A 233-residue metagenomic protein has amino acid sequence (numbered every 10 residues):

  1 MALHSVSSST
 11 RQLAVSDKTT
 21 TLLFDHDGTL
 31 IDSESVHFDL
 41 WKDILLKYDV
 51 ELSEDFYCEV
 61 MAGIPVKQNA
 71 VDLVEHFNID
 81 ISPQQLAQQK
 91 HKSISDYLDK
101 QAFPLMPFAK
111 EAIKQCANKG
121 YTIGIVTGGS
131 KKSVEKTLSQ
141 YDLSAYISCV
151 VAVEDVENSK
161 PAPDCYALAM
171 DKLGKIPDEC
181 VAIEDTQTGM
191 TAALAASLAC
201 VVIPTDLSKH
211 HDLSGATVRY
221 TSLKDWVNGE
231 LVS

Functional and structural regions predicted by a protein language model:
M1-T20, K114-A117, S130-S233: Asp-based, Mg2+/Mn2+-dependent phosphohydrolase catalytic module
L3-E59: Active-site neighborhood of HAD-like aspartate-dependent phosphohydrolases
T29, T127-G129: Conserved phosphate-coupling serine/threonine residues in phosphotransfer and NTP-handling enzymes
V36, M61, P65, P104-F108 (+3 more regions): Short beta->alpha linker loops
I44-L45, P65-I79, T137, A169-M170: Helix-loop "lid/cap" segments that line or gate small-molecule binding pockets
V50-L52, I79, L143, G174-K175: Helix N-cap/coil-helix junction residues
E51, T122, A199: Residue-level detector of anion-binding/catalytic polar loops
L73-E111, K119: Metal-dependent phosphoesterase signature
